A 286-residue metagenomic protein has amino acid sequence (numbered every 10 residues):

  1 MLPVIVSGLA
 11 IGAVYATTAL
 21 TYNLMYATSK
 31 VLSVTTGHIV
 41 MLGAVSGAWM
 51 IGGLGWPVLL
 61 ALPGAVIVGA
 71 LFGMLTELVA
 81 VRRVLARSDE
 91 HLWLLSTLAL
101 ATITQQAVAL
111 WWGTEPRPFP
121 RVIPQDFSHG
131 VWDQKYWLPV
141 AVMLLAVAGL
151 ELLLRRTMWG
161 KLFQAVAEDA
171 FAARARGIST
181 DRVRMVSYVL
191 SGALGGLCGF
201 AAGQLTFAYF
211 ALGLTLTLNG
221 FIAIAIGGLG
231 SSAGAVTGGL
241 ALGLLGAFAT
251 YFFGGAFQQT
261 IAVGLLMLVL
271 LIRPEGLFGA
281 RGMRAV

Functional and structural regions predicted by a protein language model:
M1-T18, S46, L54, V58-A61 (+5 more regions): Membrane-interfacial amphipathic/re-entrant helices at transmembrane-helix boundaries
L2-G52, L75, V79-S88, L92 (+2 more regions): Single transmembrane alpha-helix segments in multi-pass membrane proteins
I11, G130-Y209, G227, S232-G238: Helix-loop-helix "hairpin" substructures at the membrane interface of multi-pass membrane proteins
Y15, T21, W56-V66, Y188-G195 (+1 more regions): Transmembrane alpha-helical segments in multi-pass inner-membrane proteins
T18, N23, A27, G47-G52 (+8 more regions): Structural signal for membrane-spanning alpha-helices in multi-pass inner-membrane proteins, emphasizing helix cores
Y22, G55-L100, A107, T237-L242 (+2 more regions): Alpha-helical transmembrane segments within multi-pass membrane transporters and channels
H38-L42, W49, V81-A109, G213-A225 (+1 more regions): Pore- or pathway-lining transmembrane helices of multi-pass membrane proteins that form conduits for solutes/ions
R83-V84, S88-R156, V183-V186, F248 (+4 more regions): Transmembrane helix-bundle core of multi-pass membrane transporters and related energy-transducing complexes
